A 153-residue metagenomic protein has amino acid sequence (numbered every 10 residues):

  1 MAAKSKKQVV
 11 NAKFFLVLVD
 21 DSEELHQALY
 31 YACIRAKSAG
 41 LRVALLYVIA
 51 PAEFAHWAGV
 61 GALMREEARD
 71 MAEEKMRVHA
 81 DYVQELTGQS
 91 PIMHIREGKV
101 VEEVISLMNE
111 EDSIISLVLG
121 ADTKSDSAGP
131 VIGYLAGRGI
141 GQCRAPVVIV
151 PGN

Functional and structural regions predicted by a protein language model:
M1-K6, V10, Q84-L117, D126: Structural beta-alpha unit
M1-S5, E110-N153: Gly/Ser-rich helix-loop-strand patches that form or flank binding pockets for ribonucleotide-derived cofactors
S5-G59: Small/aliphatic-rich secondary-structure junction motif
C33, D81, S106, G137: Active-site phosphate/pyrophosphate- and oxyanion-stabilizing loops and adjacent acidic/basic residues in soluble
A36, V83-Q84, G139-I140: A generic structural signal for well-ordered alpha-helical segments
A44-L46, I92-R96, V148-V150: General small-molecule cofactor/ligand-binding pocket signal
A62-E74: A short acidic, glycine-rich active-site loop that binds or catalyzes chemistry on phosphate/adenosine moieties
